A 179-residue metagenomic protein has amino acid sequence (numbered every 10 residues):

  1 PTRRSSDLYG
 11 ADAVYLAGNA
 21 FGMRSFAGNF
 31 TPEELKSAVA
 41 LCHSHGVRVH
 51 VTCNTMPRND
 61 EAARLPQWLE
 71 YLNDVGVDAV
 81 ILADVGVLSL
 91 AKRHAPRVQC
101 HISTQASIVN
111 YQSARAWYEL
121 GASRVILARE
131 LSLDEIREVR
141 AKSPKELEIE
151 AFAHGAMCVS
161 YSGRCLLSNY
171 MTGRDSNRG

Functional and structural regions predicted by a protein language model:
P1-S5: Short, small-residue-biased leader/transition segments that mark boundaries at the very start of proteins
A13-E34, T52-E61: Glycine-rich, proline-tolerant flexible connector loops at the mouths of alpha/beta enzymes
N19-F21, N54-T55, V85-G86, Q105-A106 (+2 more regions): Short, ordered loop/turn segments at secondary-structure junctions
N29-H50, L90-I102, I136-A153: Alpha-helix-loop-beta-strand connector modules within alpha/beta enzyme cores
L41, V47, T52-A116: N-terminal active-site wall of soluble small-molecule enzyme domains
V98-G179: Catalytic alpha/beta core domains of metabolic enzymes, predominantly
